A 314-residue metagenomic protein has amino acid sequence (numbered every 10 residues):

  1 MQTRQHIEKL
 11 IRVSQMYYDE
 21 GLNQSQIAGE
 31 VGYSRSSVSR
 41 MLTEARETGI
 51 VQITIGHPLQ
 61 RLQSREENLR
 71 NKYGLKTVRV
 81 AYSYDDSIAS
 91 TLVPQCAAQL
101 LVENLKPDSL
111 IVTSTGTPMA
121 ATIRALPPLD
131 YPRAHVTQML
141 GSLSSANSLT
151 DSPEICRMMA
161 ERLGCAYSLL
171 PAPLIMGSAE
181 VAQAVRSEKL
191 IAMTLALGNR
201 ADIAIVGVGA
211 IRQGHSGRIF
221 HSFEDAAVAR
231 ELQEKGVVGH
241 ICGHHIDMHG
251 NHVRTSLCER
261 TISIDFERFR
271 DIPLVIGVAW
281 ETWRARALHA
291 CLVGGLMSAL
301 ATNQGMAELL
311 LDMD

Functional and structural regions predicted by a protein language model:
Q2-S14, Y18-I27, G32, S37 (+3 more regions): Conserved phosphate- and dinucleotide-binding cores of soluble alpha/beta proteins, encompassing both enzyme active
T3-R4, R40-L110, R124-P132, S144-L149 (+1 more regions): HTH-adjacent hinge/linker in prokaryotic transcriptional regulators
V13, V93-L101, T122, T194 (+1 more regions): Generic hydrophobic alpha-helical segments
R79-Y82, Q138, L169-P171, G277: Structural signal for conserved beta-strand scaffold positions within catalytic alpha/beta enzyme cores
K106-L110, Y131-R133, A201, I272 (+1 more regions): A general structural motif
I111-A121, A210-R212, E281-W283: Gly/Ser/Thr-rich loops at beta-strand to alpha-helix junctions that form or flank small-molecule/cofactor-binding
P118-L129, S216-A226: Short Gly/Thr/Asp-enriched flexible loops that form oxyanion-binding sites at enzyme active sites
H135-L143: Catalytic or ion-translocation cores adjacent to nucleophile or general acid/base/metal-coordination motifs in diverse
